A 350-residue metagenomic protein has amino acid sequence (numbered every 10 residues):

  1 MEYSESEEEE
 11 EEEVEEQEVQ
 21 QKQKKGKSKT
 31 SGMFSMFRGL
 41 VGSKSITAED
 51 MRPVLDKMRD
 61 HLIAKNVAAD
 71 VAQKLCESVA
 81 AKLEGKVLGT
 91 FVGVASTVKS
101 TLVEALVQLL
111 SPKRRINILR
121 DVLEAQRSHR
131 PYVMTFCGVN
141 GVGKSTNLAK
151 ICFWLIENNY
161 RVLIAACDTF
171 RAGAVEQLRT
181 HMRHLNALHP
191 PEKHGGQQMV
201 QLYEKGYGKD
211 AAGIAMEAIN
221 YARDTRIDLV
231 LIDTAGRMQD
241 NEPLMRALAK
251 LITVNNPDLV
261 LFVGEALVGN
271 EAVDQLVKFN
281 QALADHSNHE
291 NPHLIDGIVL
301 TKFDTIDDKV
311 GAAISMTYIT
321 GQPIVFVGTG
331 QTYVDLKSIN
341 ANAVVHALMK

Functional and structural regions predicted by a protein language model:
M1-E2, I46, A69, Q73-L75 (+16 more regions): Generic ordered-secondary-structure signal
M1-F37: N-terminal accessory targeting/assembly segments
E15-V19, L231, D296: A general, composition-driven signal for non-globular sequence regions
Q17-Q23, Q73, Q108, Q126 (+7 more regions): Residue-identity detector for glutamine
K25-G208, A212-R223, I227-I232: Primarily NTPase-proximal linker/entry elements flanking Walker-type ATP/GTP-binding cores
A211-T225, R237-K350: Conserved catalytic-core segment of NTP-binding enzymes
